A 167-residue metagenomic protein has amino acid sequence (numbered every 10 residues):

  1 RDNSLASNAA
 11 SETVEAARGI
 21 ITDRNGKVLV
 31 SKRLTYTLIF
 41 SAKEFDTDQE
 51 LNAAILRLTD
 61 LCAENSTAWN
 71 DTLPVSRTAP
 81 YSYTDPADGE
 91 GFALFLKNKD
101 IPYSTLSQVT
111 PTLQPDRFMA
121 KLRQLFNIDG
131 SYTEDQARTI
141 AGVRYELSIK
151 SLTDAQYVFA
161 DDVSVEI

Functional and structural regions predicted by a protein language model:
R1-I167: Membrane-proximal periplasmic segments of bacterial cell-envelope enzymes, especially penicillin-binding proteins
